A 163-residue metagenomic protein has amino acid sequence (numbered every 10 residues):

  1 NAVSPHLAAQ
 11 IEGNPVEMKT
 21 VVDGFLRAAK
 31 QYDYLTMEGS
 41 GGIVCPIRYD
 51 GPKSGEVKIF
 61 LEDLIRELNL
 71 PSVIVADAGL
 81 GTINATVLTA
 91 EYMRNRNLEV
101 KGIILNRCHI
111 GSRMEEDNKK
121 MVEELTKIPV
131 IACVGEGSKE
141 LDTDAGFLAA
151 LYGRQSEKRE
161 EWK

Functional and structural regions predicted by a protein language model:
N1-I59, R66, L80-V87, E91 (+3 more regions): ATP-dependent carboxylate-amine ligase catalytic core
T36-E38, V73-V75, I104: Structural motif
E62-D63, K120: Active-site phosphate/pyrophosphate- and oxyanion-stabilizing loops and adjacent acidic/basic residues in soluble
L68-P71, E99: Short glycine-/polar-rich loops that comprise or flank the Walker A/P-loop and associated switch/sensor motifs
P71-D77, G81: A contiguous pocket-lining binding segment that forms or flanks enzyme active sites
E91-K163: C-terminal lobe/tail of nucleotide-utilizing enzymes
